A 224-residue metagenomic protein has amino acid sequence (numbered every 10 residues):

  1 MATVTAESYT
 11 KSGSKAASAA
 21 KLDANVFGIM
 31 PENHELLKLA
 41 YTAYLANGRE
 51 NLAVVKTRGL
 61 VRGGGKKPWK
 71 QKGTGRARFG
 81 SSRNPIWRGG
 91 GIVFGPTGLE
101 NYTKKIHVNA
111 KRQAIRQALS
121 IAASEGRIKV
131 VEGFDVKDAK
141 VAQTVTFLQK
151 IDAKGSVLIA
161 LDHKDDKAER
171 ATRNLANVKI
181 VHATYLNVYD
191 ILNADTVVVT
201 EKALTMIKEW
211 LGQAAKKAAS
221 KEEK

Functional and structural regions predicted by a protein language model:
M1-E50, P96-K224: Extended polybasic, low-complexity segments that bind anionic RNA or targeting/receptor surfaces
E35-K72: A short, flexible low-complexity segment enriched in Lys/Arg and Gly/Pro that occurs in N-terminal basic tails
R58-G95: Glycine/serine-rich anion-binding loops at beta->alpha junctions that coordinate negatively charged ligand groups
